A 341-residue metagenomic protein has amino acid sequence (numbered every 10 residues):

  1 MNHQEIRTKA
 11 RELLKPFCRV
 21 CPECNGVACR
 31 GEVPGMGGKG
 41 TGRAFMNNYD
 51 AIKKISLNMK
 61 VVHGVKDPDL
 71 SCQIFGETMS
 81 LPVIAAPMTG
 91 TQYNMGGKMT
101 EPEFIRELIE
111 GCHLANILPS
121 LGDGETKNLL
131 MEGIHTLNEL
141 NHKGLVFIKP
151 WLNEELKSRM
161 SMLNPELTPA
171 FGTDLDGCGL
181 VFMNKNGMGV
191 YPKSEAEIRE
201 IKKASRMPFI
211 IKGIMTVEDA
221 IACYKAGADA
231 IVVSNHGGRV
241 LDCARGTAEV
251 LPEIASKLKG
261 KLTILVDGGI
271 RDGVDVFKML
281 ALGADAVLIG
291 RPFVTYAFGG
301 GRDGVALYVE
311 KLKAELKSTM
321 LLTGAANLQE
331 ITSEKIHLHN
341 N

Functional and structural regions predicted by a protein language model:
N2-S80: An N-cap/entry alpha-helix motif that binds or orients negatively charged groups
K39-N47, E103, K193-A196, E218 (+5 more regions): Conserved active-site and cofactor/substrate-binding residues in soluble primary-metabolism enzymes
A44-T126, L130: N-terminal functional module of multi-domain proteins
E110, E139, W151-V266, G273-Y296 (+1 more regions): Alpha/beta enzyme core
H113-M131, H142, V146-E154, G177-G179: Active-site beta->alpha loop and helix N-cap motifs at the rims of alpha/beta catalytic domains
E132-L137, G299: Active-site-proximal loop->helix
V294-G304: Short beta-alpha connecting loops at secondary-structure transitions that line or flank enzyme active sites
K317-N341: Charged C-terminal helix
